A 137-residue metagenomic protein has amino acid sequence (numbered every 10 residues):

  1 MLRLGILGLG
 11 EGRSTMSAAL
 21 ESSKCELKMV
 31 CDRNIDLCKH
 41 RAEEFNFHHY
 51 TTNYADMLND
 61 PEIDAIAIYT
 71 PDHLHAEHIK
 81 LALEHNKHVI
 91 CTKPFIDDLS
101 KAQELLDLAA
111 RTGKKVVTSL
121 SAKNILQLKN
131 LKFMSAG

Functional and structural regions predicted by a protein language model:
M1-F45: N-terminal Rossmann-like dinucleotide-binding module
R3, E26-L27, E62-D64, H88 (+1 more regions): Structural signature of beta-strand start/N-cap positions in the alpha/beta core of ABC transporter nucleotide-binding
G8, P71, P94, L120-K123: Structured beta->alpha junctions
A18-E21, H40-R41, D56, L81 (+2 more regions): Well-formed, non-transmembrane alpha-helical positions, independent of function
F45-L108: Beta-loop-alpha module in the N-terminal Rossmann-like domain of NAD(P)-dependent dehydrogenases, especially those
I96-G137: A contiguous active-site-proximal alpha/beta segment in oxidoreductase catalytic domains
